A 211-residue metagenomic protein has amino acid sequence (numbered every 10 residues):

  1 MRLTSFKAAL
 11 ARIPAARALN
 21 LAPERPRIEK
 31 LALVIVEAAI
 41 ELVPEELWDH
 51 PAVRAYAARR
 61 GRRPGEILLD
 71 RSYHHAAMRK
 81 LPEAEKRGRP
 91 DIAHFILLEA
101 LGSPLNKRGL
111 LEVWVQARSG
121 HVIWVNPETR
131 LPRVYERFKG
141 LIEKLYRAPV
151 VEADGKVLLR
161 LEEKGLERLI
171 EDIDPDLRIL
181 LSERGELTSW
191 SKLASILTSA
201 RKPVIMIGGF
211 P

Functional and structural regions predicted by a protein language model:
R2-A8, R12, A18-E183: RNA substrate-binding interface of SAM-dependent RNA methyltransferases
W48-A52, A194-S199: Short, solvent-exposed amphipathic alpha-helical segments in soluble enzyme and RNA/protein-processing domains
I173-D176, L197-R201: Glycine-rich phosphate-binding loop signature in dinucleotide/nucleotide-binding domains
L181-L197: Strongly charged, low-complexity linkers/loops
A200-P211: Extended hydrophobic
